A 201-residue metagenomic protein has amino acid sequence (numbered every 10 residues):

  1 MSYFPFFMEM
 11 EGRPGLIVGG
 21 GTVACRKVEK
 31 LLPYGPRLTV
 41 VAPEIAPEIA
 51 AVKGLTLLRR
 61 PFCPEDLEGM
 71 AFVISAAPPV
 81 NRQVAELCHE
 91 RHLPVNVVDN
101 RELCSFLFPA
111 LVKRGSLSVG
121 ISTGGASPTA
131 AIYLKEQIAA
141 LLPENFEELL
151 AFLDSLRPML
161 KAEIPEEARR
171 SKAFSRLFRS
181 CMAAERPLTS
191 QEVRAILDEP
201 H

Functional and structural regions predicted by a protein language model:
M1-E44, I49-V52, L57-R60: Hydrophobic, well-ordered beta-alpha structural blocks that scaffold small-molecule cofactor pockets
M10, D66-E68: A short, aliphatic-rich alpha-helical micro-motif
P14, A71-F72: Structural motif
T22-V23, P79, G125: Residue-level detector of alpha-helix initiation sites
F72-A77, R82-F108: ADP-ribose/adenylate-binding Rossmann-like module
V97-E147: E1/E1-like adenylate-forming module used to activate ubiquitin-like modifiers and sulfur-carrier proteins
G125-H201: An accessory alpha-helical subdomain
